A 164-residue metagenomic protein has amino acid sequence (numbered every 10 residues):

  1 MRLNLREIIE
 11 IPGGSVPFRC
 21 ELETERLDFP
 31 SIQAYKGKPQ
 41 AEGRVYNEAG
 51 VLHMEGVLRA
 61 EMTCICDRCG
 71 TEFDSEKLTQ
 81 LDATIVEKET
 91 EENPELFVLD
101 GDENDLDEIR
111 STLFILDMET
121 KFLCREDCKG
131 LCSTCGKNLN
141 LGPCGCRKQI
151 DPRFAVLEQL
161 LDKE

Functional and structural regions predicted by a protein language model:
M1-E164: Structured interface patches
